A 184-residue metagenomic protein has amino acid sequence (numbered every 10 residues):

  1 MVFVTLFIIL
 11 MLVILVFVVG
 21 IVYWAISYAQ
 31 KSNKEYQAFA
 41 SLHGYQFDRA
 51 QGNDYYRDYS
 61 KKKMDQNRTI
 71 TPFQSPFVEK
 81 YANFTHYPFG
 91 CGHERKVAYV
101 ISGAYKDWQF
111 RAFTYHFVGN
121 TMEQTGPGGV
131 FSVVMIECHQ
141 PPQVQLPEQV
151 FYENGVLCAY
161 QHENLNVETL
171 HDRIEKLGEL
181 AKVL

Functional and structural regions predicted by a protein language model:
M1-L12: Feature marks short, highly hydrophobic, charge-poor N-terminal signal-anchor/signal peptide-like helices that anchor
M11-V19: Core hydrophobic alpha-helical transmembrane segments of single-pass membrane proteins
V18-H43: Transmembrane-cytosolic junction motif
S32, T71-Q74: Active-site acidic/histidine clusters and adjacent loop/turn architecture that either coordinate catalytic ions
Y36, H43-G44, Y55, F77: Structured alpha/beta or helical-core interaction and ligand-binding surfaces enriched in interleaved
G44-R68: Solvent-exposed, non-transmembrane helices and loops of integral membrane proteins
P76-L184: Structured extramembrane domains adjacent to transmembrane segments
